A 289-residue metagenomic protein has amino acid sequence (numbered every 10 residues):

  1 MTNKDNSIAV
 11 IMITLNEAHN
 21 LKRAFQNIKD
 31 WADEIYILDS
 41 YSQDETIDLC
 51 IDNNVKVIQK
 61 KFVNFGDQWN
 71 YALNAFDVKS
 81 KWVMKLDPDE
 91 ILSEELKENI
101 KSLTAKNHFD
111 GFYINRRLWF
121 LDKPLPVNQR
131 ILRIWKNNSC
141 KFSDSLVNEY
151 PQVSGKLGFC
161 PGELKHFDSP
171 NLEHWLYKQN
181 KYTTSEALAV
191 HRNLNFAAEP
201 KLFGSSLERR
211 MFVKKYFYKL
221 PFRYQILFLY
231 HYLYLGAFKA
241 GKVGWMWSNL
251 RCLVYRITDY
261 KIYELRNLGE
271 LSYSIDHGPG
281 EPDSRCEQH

Functional and structural regions predicted by a protein language model:
M1-N27: N-proximal low-complexity "stem/linker" segments adjacent to membrane-targeting elements
K22, D44-N53, E95: Acidic helix N-cap motif at the loop->helix transition within catalytic regions of sugar-transfer enzymes
Q26-I35: Short, acidic, metal-binding catalytic loop of nucleotide-sugar glycosyltransferases
N27, D39-D48, D87: A conserved acidic beta->alpha catalytic loop
I58-G66: Short, acidic/glycine-rich phosphate-metal binding loop used to engage nucleotide
F62, L86-L92, L96: Acidic metal-phosphate-binding loop of nucleotide-sugar-dependent transferases
G66-L73, S93-L268: Catalytic-site signature of metal-activated, phosphate-bearing donor transferases, centered on the GT-A/GT-A-like
N70-W82: Active-site nucleotide-sugar/metal-binding loop of Leloir-type enzymes
